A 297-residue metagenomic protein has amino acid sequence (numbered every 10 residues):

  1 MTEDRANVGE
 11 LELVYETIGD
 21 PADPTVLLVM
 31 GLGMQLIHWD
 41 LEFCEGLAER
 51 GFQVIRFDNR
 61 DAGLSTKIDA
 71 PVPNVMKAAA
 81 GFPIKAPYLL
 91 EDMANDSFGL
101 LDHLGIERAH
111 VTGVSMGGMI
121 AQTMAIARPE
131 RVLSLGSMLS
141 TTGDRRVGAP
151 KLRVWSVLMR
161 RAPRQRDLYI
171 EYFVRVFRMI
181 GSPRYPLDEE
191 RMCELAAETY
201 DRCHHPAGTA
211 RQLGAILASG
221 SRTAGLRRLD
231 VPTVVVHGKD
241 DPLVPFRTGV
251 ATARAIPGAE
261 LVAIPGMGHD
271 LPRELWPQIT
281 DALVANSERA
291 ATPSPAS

Functional and structural regions predicted by a protein language model:
G9-A80: Conserved HGGG/HGGXW glycine-rich cap/lid loop of the alpha/beta-hydrolase fold
E91-A109: Conserved acidic catalytic loop of the alpha/beta-hydrolase fold
G118-P129, L135: Short glycine-enriched nucleophile-adjacent loop and the immediately C-terminal alpha-helix near the catalytic center
I126, L135-R164: Flexible "cap/lid" loop of the alpha/beta hydrolase fold
K151-A224, V231, A251: Alpha/beta-hydrolase
L229, V235-H237: Short beta-strand/loop motif that positions the catalytic acidic residue of the alpha/beta-hydrolase fold
D240-V244: Acidic catalytic loop of the alpha/beta-hydrolase fold
A259-S297: Catalytic active-site module of serine/aspartate enzymes centered on a nucleophile-bearing elbow/loop
